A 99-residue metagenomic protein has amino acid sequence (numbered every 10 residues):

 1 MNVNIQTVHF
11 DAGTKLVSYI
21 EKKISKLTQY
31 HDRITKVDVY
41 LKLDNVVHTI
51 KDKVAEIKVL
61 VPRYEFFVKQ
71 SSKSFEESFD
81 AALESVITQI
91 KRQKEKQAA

Functional and structural regions predicted by a protein language model:
M1-A99: N-terminal, polar/charged subdomain of small-to-medium soluble alpha/beta proteins
